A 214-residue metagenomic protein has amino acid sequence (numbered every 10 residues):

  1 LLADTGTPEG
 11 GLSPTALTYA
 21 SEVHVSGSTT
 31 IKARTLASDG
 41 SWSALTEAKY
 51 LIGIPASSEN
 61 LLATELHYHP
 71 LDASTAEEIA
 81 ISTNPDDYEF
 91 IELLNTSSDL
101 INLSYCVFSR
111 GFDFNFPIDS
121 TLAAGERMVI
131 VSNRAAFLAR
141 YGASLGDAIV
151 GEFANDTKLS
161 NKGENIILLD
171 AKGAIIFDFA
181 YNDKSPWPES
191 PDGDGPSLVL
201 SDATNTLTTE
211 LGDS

Functional and structural regions predicted by a protein language model:
T5-S13, S28, S38-D213: Activation on beta-sandwich/Ig-like modules and their edge loops
P14-A20: Short, solvent-exposed loop/turn segments in extracellular or other extracytoplasmic domains
S21-T29: Surface-exposed, short loops/turns at beta-strand junctions within beta-sandwich domains
